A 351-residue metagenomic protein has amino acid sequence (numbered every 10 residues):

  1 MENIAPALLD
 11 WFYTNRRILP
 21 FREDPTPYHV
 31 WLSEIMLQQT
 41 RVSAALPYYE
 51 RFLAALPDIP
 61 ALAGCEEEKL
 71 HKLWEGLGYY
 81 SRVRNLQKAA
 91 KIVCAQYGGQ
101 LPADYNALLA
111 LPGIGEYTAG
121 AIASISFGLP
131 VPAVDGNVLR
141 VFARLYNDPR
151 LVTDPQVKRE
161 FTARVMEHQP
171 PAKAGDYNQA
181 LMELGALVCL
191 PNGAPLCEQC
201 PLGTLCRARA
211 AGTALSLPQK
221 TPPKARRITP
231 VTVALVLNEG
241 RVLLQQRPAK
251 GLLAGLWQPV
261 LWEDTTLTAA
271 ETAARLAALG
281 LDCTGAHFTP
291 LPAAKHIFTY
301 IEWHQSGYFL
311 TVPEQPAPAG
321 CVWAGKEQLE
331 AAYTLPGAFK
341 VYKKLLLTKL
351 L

Functional and structural regions predicted by a protein language model:
M1-I18, E23, A186-L351: Intrinsically disordered, low-complexity, charged terminal extensions of DNA damage-control enzymes
A5-E198, L202-A211, L215, L281-D282: Catalytic cores of DNA base-excision repair glycosylases
